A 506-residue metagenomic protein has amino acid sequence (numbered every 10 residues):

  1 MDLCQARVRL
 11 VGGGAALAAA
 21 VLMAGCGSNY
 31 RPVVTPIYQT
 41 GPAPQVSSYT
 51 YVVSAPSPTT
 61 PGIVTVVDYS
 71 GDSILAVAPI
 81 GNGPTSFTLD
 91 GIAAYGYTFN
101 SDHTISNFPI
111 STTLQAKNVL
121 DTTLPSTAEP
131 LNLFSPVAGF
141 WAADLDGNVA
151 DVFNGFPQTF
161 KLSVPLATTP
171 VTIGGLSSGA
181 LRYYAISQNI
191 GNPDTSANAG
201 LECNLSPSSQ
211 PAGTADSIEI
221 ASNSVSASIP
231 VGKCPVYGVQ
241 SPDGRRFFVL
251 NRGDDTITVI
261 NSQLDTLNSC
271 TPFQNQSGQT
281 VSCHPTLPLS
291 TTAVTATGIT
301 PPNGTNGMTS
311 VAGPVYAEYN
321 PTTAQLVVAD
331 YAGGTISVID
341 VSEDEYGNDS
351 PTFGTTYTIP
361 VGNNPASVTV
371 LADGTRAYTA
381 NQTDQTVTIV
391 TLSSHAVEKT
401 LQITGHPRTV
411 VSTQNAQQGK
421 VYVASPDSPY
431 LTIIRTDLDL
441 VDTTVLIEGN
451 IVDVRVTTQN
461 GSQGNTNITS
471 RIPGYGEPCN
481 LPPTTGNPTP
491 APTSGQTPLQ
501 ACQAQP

Functional and structural regions predicted by a protein language model:
M1-C26: Sec-dependent bacterial lipoprotein signal peptides
C26-P506: Predominantly soluble domains enriched in secretory-pathway, periplasmic, or organellar proteins
